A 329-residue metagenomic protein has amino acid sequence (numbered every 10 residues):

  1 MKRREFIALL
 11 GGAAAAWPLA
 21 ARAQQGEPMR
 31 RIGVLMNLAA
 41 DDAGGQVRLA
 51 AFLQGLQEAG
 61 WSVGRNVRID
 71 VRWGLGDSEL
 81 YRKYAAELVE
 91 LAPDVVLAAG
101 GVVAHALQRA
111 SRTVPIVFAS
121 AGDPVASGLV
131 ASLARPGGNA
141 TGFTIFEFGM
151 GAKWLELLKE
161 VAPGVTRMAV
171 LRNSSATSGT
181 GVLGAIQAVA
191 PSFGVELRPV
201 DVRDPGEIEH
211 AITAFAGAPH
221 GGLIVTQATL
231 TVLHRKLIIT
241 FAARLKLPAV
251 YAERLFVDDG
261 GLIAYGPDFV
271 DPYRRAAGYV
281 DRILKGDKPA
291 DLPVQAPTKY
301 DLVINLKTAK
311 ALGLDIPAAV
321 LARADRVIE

Functional and structural regions predicted by a protein language model:
M1-E329: Short hydrophobic alpha-helices and adjacent helix-cap/hinge residues
